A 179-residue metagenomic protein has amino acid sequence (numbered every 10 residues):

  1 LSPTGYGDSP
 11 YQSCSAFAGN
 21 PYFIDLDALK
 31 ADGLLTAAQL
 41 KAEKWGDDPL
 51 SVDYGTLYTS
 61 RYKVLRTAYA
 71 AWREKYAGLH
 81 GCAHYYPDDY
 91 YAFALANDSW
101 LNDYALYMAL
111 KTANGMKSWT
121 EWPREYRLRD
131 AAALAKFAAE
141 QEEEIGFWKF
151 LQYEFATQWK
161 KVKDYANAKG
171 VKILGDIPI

Functional and structural regions predicted by a protein language model:
L1-I179: Acidic/aromatic-lined carbohydrate-recognition and catalytic surfaces of CAZymes acting on diverse glycans
